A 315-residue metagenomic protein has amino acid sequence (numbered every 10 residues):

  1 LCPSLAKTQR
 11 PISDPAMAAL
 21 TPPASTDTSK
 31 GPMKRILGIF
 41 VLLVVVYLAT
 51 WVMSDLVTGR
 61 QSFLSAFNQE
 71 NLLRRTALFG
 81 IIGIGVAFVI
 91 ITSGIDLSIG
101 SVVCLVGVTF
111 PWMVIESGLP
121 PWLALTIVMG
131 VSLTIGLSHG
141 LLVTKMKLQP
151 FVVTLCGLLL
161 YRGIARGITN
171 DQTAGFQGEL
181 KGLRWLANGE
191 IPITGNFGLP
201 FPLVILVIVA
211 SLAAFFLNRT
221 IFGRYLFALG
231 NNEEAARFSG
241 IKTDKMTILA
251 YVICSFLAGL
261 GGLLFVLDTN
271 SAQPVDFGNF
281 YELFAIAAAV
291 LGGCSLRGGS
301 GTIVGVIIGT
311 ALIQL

Functional and structural regions predicted by a protein language model:
I12-I81, S117-L123: Membrane-interfacial amphipathic/re-entrant helices at transmembrane-helix boundaries
P22, F151-R219, M246-L249, D268-F277: Transmembrane helix-bundle core of multi-pass membrane transporters and related energy-transducing complexes
T26-K34, I90-I95, V114-E116, T134-F176 (+3 more regions): Short loop segments and helix-boundary regions at transmembrane helix junctions of multi-pass inner-membrane proteins
I39-W51, V86, R162-G163, I205-A214 (+3 more regions): Hydrophobic core segments of alpha-helical transmembrane domains in multi-pass membrane transport and ion-translocation
Y47-S54, S65-S117, L141-L148, I286-I303: Single transmembrane alpha-helix segments in multi-pass membrane proteins
L56-N71, A165-D171, F216-G223, Y251-A287: Inter-helical junctions in multi-pass inner-membrane proteins, predominant in energy-converting antiporter-like
R75-V86, L105, L137, L159 (+6 more regions): Hydrophobic alpha-helical segments embedded in the membrane of multi-pass proteins
L119-V128, T134-H139, G195-Q273: Helix-loop-helix "hairpin" substructures at the membrane interface of multi-pass membrane proteins
